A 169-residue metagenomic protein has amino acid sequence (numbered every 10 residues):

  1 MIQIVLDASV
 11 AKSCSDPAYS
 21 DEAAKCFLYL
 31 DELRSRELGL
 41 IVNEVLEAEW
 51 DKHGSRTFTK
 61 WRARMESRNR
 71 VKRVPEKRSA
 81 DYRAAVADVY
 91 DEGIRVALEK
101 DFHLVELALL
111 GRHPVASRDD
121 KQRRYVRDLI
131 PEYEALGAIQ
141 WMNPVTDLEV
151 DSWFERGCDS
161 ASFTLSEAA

Functional and structural regions predicted by a protein language model:
Q3-L6, E22-T57: PIN/NYN-family metal-dependent endoribonuclease catalytic core
V5-S9, S13: MIDAS-like acidic motif and immediate structural context at the N-terminus of von Willebrand factor A/I domains
A11, E47, Q122-R123: A generic structural signal for short hydrophobic patches within well-formed alpha-helices
C26-D31, R62, L104-V105: Short amphipathic alpha-helical segments and helix-helix/interface helices
G39-Y82: Short, surface-exposed acidic-centric catalytic microdomains
R73-D128, S166-E167: Active-site neighborhoods of divalent-metal-dependent phosphate/nucleic-acid chemistry enzymes
P114, D120-A169: Acidic, PIN/NYN-like endoribonuclease modules and their adjacent C-terminal/linker elements
